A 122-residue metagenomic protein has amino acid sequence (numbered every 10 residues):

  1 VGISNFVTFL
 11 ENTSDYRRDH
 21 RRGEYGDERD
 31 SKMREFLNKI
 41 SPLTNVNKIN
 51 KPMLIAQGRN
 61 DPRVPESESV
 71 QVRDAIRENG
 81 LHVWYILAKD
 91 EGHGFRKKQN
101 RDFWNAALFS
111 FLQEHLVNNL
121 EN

Functional and structural regions predicted by a protein language model:
V1-N122: Active-site-proximal cap/loop segments of hydrolase catalytic domains
